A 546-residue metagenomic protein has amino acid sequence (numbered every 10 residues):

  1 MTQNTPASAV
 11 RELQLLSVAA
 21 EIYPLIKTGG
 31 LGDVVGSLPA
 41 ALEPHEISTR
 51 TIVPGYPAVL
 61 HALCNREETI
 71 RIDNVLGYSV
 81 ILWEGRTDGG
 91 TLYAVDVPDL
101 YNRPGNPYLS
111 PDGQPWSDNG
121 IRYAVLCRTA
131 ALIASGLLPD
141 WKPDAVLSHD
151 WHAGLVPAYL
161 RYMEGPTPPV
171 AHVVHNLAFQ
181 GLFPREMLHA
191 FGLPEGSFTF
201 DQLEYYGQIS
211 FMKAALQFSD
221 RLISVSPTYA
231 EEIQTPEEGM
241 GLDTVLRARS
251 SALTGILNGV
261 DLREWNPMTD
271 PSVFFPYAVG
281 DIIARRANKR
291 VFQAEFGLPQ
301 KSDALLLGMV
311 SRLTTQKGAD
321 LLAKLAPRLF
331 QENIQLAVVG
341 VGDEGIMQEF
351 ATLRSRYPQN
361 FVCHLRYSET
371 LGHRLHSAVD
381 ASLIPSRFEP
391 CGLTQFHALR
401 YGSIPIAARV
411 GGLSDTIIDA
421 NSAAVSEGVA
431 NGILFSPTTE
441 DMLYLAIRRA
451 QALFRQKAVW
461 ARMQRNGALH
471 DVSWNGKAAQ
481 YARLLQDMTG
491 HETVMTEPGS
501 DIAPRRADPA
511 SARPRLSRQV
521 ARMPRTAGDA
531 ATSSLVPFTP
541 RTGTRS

Functional and structural regions predicted by a protein language model:
M1-P509, R513-G528, T532-S546: Catalytic cores of nucleotide-sugar-dependent glycosyltransferases that transfer UDP/GDP/TDP-activated
